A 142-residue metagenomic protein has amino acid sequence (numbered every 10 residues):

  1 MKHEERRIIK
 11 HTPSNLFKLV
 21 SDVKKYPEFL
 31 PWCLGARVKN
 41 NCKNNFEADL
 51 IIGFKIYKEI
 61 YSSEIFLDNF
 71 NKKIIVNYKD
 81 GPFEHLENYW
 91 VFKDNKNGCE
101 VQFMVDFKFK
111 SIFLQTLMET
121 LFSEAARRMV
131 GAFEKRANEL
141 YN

Functional and structural regions predicted by a protein language model:
M1-E4, D106-F113: A short small-residue
M1-N44, N97: Hydrophobic ligand-binding cavity/cleft-lining segments
K10-N15, K72-N77, E119: Short, charged low-complexity linear motifs
P27-E28, G35-V38, C42, G53-E100 (+3 more regions): Hydrophobic-ligand binding "helix-grip"
F109, F113-N142: A conserved amphipathic terminal alpha-helix motif
